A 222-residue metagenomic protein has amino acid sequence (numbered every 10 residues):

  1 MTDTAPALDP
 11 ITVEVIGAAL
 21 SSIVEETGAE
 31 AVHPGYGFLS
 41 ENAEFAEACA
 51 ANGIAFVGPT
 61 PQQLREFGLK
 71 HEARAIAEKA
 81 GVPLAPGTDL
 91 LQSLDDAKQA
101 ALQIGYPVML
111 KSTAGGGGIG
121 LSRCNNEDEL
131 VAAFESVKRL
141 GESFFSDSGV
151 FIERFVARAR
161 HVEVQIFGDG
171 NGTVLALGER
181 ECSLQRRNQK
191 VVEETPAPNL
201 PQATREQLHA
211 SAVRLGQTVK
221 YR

Functional and structural regions predicted by a protein language model:
M1-R222: N-terminal beta-alpha lobe that positions the nucleotide/phosphoryl donor in ATP/NTP-coupled carboxylate activation
